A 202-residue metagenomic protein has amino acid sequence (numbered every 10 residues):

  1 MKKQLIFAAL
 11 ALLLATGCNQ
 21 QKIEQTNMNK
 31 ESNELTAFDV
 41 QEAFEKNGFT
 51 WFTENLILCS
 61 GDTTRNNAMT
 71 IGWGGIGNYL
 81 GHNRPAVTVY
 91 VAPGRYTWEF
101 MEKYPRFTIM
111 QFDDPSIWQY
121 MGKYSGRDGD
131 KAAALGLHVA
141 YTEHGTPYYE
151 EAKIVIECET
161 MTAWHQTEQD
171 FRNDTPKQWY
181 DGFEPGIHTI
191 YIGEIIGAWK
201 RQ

Functional and structural regions predicted by a protein language model:
M1-Q4: Positively charged n-region of N-terminal signal peptides that target proteins for export
I6-A11, S125: Sec-dependent N-terminal signal peptides
L14-G17: C-terminal motif of bacterial Sec signal peptides marking the signal peptidase cleavage site
N19-Q21: Heptad-repeat coiled-coil amphipathic alpha-helices that mediate oligomerization/assembly
I23-Q202: Active-site-proximal mixed secondary-structure blocks
